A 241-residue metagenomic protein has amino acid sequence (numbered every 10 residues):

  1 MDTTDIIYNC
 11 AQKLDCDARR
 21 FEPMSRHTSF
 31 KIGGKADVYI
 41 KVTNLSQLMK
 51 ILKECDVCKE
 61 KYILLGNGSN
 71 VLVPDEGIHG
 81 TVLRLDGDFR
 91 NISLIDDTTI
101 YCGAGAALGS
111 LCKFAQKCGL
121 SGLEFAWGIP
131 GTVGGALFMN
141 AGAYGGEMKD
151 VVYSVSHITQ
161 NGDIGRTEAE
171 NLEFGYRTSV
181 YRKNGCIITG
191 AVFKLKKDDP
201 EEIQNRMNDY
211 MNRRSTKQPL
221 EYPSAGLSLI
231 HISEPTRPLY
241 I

Functional and structural regions predicted by a protein language model:
D2-V133: Anion-binding (especially nucleotide phosphate/pyrophosphate-binding) glycine-rich loop and adjoining beta-alpha core
G33, I40-L45, L72-R90, F138-E168 (+1 more regions): Structural signature of FAD isoalloxazine-binding scaffolds in flavoprotein oxidoreductases
G34-D37, D97-T99, C186-G190, S224-G226: Short, solvent-exposed beta-strand edge segments and adjacent coil->beta transition regions
A115-Y153, T159, S224: A gly/ser-rich beta-alpha-beta helix-loop segment of oxidoreductase catalytic cores
M139-A143, E170-V180, R206-T216: Glycine-rich, charged/polar anion/phosphate-binding loops that engage phosphate groups from diverse ligands
D199-S228: Oxyanion-binding "anion nests"
I230-I241: Single conserved hydrophobic/aromatic residue that forms the stacking wall/gate of nucleotide- or nucleobase-binding
